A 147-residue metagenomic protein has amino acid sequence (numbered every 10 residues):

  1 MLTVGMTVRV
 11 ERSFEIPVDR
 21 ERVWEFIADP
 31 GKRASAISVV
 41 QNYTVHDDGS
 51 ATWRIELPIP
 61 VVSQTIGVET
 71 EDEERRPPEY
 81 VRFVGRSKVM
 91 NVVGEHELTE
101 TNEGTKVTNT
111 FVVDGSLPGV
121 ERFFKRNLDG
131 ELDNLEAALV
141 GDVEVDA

Functional and structural regions predicted by a protein language model:
M1-S50: Hydrophobic ligand-binding cavity/cleft-lining segments
T7-S13, S38, S50, G67 (+3 more regions): Intrinsic-disorder/low-complexity, polar/charged segments enriched in Ser/Thr/Lys/Arg/Asp/Glu/Gln
R12, V40-Q41, G67-E74, G85 (+2 more regions): Hydrophobic/aromatic beta-strand elements that line small-molecule binding cavities or substrate pockets in beta-rich
I16-V18, I55-I59, E74-R76, S87-V89 (+3 more regions): Beta-strand elements of well-folded, non-transmembrane domains
R20, V45-D48, E73-P78, E97-K106: A short, structured loop/turn motif at beta-sheet edges
V23-I27, R33, A51-W53, D72 (+2 more regions): Hydrophobic pocket/interface hotspot
T44-S87, D142-D146: Glycine-rich portal/gate segments that line the openings of hydrophobic small-molecule binding cavities
V84-A137: Beta-strand/loop substructures that line and gate deep hydrophobic ligand-binding cavities in soluble
